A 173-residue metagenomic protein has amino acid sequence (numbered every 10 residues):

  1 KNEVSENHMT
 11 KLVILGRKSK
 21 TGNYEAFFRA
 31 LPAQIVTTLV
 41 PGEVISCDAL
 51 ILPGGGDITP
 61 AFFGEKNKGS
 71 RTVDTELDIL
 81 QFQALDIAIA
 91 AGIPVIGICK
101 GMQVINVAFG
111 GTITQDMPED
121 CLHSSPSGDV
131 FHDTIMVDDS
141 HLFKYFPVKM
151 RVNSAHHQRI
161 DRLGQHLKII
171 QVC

Functional and structural regions predicted by a protein language model:
K1-I98, N106-V107, G111-T114, P118-F146 (+1 more regions): N-terminal beta1-alpha1 cap of cysteine-dependent amidohydrolase-like domains
G101: Conserved SAM-binding loop
R151-H157: Short catalytic/ligand-gating loop segments at beta-alpha or beta-beta junctions within enzyme catalytic domains
